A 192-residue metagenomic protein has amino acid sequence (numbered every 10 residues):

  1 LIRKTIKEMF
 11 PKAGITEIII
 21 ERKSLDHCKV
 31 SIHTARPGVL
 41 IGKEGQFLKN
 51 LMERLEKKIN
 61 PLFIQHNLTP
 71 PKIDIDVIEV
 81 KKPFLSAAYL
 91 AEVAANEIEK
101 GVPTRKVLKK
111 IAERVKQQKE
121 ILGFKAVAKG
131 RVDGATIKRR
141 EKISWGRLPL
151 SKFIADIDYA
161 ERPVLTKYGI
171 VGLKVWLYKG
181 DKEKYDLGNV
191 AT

Functional and structural regions predicted by a protein language model:
L1-T192: RNA-contacting regions in translation and RNA-metabolism proteins, encompassing KH/S1 modules where present
